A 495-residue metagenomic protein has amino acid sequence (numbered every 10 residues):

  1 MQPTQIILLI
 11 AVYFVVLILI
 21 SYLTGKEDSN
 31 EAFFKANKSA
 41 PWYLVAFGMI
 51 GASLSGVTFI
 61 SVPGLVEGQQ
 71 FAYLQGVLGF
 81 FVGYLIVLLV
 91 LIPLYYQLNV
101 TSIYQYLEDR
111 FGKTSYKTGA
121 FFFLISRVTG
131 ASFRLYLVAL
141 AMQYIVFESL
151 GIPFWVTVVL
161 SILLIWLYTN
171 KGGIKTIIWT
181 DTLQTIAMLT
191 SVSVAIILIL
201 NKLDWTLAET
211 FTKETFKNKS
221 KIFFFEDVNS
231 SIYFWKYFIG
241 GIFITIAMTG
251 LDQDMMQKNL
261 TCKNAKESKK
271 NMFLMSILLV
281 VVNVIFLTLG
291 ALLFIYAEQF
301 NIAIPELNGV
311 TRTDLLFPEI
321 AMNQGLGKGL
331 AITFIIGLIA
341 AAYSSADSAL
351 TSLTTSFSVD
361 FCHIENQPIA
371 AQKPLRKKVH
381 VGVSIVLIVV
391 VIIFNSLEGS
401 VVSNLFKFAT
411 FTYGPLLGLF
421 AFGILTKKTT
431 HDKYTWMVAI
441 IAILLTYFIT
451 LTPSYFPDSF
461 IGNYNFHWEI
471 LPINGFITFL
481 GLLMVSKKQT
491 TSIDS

Functional and structural regions predicted by a protein language model:
M1-S495: Membrane-embedded helix-loop-helix hairpins and adjacent transmembrane boundary segments in multi-pass transporters
